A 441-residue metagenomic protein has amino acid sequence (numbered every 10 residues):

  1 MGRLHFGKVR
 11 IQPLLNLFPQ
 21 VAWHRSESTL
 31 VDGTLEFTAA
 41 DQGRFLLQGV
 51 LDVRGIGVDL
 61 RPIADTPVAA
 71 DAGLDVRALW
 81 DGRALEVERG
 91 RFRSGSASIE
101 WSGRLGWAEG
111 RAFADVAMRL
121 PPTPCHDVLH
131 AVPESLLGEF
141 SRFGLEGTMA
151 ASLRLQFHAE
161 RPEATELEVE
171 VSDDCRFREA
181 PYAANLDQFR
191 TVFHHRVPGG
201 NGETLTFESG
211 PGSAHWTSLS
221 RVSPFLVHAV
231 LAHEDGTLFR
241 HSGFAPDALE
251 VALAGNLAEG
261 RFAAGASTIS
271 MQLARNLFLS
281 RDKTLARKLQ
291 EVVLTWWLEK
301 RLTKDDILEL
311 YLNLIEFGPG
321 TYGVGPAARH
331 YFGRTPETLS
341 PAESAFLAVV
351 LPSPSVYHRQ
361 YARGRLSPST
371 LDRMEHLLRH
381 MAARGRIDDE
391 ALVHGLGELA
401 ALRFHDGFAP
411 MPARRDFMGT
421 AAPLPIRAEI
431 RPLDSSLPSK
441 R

Functional and structural regions predicted by a protein language model:
M1-R3, Q12: Long, acidic/polar, low-complexity amphipathic helices and coiled-coil-like
L4-F6, W23-S28, A39, G43 (+2 more regions): Juxtamembrane regions of bacterial inner-membrane/periplasmic proteins, predominantly the peptidoglycan biogenesis
L15-F18: Non-globular, low-complexity intrinsically disordered regions
D32-T34: Extracellular beta-strand/beta-solenoid scaffold signature
L47: PAPS-dependent sulfotransferase catalytic core
